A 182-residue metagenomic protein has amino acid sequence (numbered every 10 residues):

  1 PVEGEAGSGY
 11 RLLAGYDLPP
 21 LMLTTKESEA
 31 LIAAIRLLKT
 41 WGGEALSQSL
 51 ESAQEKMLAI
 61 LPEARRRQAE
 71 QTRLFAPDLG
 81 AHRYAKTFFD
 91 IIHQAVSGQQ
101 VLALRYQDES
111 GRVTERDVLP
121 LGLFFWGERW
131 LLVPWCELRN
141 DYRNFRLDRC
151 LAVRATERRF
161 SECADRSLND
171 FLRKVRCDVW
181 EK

Functional and structural regions predicted by a protein language model:
P1-K182: Short glycine- and basic-residue-enriched patches
